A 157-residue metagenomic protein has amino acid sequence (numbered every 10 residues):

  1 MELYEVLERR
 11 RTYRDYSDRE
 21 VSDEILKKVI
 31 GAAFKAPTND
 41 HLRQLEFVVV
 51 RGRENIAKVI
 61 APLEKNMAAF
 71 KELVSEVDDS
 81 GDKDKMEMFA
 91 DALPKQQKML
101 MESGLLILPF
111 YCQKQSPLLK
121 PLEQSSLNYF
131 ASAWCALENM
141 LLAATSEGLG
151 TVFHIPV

Functional and structural regions predicted by a protein language model:
M1-E102: N-terminal amphipathic, basic helical "cap/leader" segment at the start of enzyme domains
V29, A33, I107, Q113 (+1 more regions): Small-aliphatic-rich amphipathic alpha-helix that forms the alpha element of a beta-alpha
V48, I107-L108: Hydrophobic/aromatic beta-strand patches that form the interior of the parallel beta-sheet core in alpha/beta enzyme
G52-R53, C112-K114: Generic structural motif
